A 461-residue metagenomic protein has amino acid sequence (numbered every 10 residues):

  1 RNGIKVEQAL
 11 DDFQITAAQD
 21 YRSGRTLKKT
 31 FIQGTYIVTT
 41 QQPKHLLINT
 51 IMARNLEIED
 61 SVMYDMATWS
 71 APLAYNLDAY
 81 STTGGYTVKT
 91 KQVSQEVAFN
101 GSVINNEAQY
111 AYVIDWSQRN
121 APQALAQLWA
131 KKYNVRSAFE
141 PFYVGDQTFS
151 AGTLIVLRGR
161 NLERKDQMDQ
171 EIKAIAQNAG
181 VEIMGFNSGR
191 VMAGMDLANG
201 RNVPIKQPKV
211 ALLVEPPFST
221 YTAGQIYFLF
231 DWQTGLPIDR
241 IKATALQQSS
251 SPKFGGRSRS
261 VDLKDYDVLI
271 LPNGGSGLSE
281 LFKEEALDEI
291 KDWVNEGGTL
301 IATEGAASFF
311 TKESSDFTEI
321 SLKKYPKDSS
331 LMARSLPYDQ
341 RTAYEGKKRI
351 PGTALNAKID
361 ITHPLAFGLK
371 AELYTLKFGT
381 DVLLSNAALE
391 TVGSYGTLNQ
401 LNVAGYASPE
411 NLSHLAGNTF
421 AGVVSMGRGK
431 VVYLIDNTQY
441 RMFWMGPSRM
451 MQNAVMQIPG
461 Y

Functional and structural regions predicted by a protein language model:
R1-Y461: Intrinsic-disorder/low-complexity accessory segments
